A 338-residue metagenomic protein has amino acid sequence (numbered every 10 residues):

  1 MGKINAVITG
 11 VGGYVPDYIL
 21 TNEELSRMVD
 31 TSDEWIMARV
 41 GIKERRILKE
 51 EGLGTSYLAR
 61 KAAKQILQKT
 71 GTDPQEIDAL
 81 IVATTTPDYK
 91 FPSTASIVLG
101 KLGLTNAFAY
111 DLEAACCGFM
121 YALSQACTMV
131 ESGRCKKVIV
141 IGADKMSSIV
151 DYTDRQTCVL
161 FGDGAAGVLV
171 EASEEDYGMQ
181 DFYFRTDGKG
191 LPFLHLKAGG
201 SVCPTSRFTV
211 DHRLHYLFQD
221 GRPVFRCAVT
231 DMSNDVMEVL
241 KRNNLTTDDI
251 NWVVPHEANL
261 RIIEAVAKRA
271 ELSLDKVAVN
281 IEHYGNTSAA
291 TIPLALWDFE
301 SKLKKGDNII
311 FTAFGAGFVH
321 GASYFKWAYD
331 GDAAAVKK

Functional and structural regions predicted by a protein language model:
M1-E50, D154-R226, T230, N234 (+1 more regions): Condensing-enzyme catalytic core mediating Claisen C-C bond formation in acyl metabolism
T9-G12, A83, E113, V138-D144 (+4 more regions): Short beta-strand segments
L20, F91-S93, V150-D154, H320-Y324: Short acidic, glycine/serine/threonine-rich loops at helix termini
V29-A38, Y89-G103, I139-M146, S201-T209 (+1 more regions): Acidic-glycine-rich active-site phosphate/pyrophosphate-binding loop
I42-E44, E76-I81, G100-E113, I149-T153 (+1 more regions): Glycine/charged-rich beta-loop-alpha catalytic/anionic-binding loops adjacent to active sites
S56, R60-A63, L67, T86-P87 (+6 more regions): Claisen-condensing/thiolase-fold acyl-transfer catalytic domains that form or cleave C-C bonds in fatty acid
Q75-A83, T247-H256: Short glycine-rich phosphate-binding loop at a beta-alpha junction
E131-A165: Flexible, glycine-rich active-site loops centered on histidine and acidic residues that chelate a metal or position
